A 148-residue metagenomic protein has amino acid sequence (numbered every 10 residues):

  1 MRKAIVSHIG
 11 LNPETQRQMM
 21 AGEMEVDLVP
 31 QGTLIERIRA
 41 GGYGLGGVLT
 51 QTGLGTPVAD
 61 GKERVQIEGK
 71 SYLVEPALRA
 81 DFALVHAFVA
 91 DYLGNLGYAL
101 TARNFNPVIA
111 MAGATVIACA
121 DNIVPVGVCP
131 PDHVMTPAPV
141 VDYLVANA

Functional and structural regions predicted by a protein language model:
M1-A148: Conserved alpha/beta enzyme-core scaffold
